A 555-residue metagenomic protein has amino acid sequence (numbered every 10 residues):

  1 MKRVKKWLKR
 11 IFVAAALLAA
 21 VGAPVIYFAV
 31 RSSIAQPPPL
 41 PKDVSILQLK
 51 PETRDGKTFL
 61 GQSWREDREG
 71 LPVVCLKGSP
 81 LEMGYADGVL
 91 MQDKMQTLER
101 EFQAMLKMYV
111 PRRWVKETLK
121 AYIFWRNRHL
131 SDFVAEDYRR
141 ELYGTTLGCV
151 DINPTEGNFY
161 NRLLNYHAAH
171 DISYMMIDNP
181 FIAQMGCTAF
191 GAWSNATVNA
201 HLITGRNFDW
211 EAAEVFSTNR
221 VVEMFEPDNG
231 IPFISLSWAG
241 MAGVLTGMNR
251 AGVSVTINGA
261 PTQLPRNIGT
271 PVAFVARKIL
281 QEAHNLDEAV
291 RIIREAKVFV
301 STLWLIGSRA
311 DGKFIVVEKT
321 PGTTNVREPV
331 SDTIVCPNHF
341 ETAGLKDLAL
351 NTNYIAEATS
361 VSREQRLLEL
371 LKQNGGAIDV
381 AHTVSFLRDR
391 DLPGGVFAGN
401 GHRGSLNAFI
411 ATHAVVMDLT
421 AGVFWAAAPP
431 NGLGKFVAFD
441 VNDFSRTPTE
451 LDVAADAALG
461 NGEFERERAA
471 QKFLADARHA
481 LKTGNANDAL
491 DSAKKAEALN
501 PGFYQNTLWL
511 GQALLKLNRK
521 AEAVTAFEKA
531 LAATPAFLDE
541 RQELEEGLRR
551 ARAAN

Functional and structural regions predicted by a protein language model:
K2-A20: N-terminal Sec-pathway targeting helices
K2-W7, F159, I203, S217 (+1 more regions): Short alpha-helical segments used as structural interaction elements across diverse proteins
G22-P180, Q184-M185, L280-V316, P321-T324 (+3 more regions): C-terminus-biased signal that marks the final domain/tail of proteins
N165-V275, R291, T412, V416 (+1 more regions): Internal mixed beta-strand/loop scaffold within catalytic domains of large alpha/beta enzymes
T507, R541-Q542: Canonical tetratricopeptide repeat
F527: Short histidine
